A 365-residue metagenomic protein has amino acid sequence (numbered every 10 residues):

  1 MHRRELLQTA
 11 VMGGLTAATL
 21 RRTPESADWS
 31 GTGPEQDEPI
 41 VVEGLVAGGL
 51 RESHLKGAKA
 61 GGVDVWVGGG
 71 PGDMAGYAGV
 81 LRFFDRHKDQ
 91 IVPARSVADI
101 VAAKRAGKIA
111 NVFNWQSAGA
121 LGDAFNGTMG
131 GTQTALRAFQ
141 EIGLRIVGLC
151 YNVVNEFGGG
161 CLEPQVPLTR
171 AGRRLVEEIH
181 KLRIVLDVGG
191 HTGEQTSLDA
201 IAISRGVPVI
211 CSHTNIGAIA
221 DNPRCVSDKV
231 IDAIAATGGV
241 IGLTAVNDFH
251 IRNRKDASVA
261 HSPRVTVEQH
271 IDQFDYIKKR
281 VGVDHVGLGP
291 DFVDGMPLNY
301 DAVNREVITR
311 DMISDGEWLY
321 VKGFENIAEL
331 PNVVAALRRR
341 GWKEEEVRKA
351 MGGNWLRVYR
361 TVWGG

Functional and structural regions predicted by a protein language model:
H2-L168, S204, D221-G365: N-terminal hydrophobic targeting/anchoring segments and the immediately downstream early-domain regions of hydrolases
P167-I203, V209-T214: Loop-centered beta-sheet repeat module
H213-I216, V226-S227: Acidic, glycine-rich loop-and-beta core segments that form the ion-binding/anion-interacting portion of active sites
